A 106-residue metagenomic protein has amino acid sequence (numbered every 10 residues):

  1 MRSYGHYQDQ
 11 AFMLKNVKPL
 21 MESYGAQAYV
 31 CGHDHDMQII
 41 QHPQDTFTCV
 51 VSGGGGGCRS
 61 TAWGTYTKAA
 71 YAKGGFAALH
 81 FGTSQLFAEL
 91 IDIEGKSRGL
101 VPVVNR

Functional and structural regions predicted by a protein language model:
M1-V30, H42-T48, C58: Active-site-proximal segments of metal-dependent phosphoesterases and phosphodiesterases across multiple
H33-H35: Histidine-centered divalent metal-coordination motifs
H42-R106: Binuclear metal-dependent phosphoesterase catalytic core
